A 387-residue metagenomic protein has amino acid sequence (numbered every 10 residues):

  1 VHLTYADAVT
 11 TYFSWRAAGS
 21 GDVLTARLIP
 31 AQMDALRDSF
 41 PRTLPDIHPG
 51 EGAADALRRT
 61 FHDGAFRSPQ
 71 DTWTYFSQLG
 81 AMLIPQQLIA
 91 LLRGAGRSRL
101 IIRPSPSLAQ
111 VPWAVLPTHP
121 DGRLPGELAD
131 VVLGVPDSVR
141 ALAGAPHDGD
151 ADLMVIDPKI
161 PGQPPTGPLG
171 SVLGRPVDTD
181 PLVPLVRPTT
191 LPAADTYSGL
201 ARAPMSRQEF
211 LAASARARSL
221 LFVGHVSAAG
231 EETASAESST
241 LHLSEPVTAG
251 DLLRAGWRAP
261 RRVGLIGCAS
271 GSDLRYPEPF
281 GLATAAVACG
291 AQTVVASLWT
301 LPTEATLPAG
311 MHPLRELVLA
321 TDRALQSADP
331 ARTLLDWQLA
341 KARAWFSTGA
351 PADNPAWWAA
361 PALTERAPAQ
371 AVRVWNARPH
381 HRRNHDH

Functional and structural regions predicted by a protein language model:
V1-A193, M205-V223, A229-G230: Domain-scale, conserved, charged regions that form catalytic cores and adjacent regulatory/interaction surfaces
S77-I84, G167-L185, H242-D251, P279-L282 (+1 more regions): Well-ordered, non-membrane alpha-helical segments in soluble/globular domains
P106, K159, V226, A269 (+2 more regions): A broadly conserved detector of short glycine/acidic/proline-rich loop/turn motifs that flank catalytic sites and bind
V132-S138, S219-L319, D386: Catalytic cores of nucleophile-dependent amide-cleaving enzymes
T196-L200: Beta-propeller and closely related beta-pinwheel folds
A203-M205, A286: Intrinsically disordered, low-complexity repeat tracts enriched in Gly/Pro/Ser/Thr and acidic residues, frequently
S239-A259, E304-H387: Caspase-like cysteine protease fold
